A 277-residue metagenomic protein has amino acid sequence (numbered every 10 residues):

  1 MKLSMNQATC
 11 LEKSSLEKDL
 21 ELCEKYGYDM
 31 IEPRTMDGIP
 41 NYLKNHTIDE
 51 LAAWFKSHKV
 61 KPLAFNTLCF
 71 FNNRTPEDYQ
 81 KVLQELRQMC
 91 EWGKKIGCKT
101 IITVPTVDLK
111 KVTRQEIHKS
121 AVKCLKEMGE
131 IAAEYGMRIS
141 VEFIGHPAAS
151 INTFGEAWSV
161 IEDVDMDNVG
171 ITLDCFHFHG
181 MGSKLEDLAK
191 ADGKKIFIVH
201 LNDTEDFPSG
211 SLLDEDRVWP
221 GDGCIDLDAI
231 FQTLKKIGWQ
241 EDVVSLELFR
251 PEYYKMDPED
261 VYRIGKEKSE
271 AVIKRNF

Functional and structural regions predicted by a protein language model:
M1-S4, T9-G27, A52, G97 (+2 more regions): Histidine-acidic metal/acid-base catalytic patches
T9-L11, T35-D37, L68-F71, P105-L109 (+4 more regions): Active-site-proximal loop/turn and secondary-structure-junction residues that shape catalytic pockets, frequently
S15, K56-S57, N72-G170, G180 (+2 more regions): Active-site acidic/histidine proton-transfer and metal-coordination neighborhood in alpha/beta enzyme cores
D29-M30, K61, K99, R138 (+1 more regions): Residue-level detector of anion-binding/catalytic polar loops
E32, A64-N66, I102, S140 (+2 more regions): Conserved beta-strand positions in the central sheet of alpha/beta enzyme cores
E32-F55, P105-V112: Glycine-rich, proline-tolerant flexible connector loops at the mouths of alpha/beta enzymes
P40-N41, E77-Q80, Q115-E116, D214-P220: Short glycine-enriched, charge-decorated loop/helix-capping segments at active-site entrances that position
H46-H58, K123-I131, D187, T233: Catalytic-core regions built around general acid/base machinery
